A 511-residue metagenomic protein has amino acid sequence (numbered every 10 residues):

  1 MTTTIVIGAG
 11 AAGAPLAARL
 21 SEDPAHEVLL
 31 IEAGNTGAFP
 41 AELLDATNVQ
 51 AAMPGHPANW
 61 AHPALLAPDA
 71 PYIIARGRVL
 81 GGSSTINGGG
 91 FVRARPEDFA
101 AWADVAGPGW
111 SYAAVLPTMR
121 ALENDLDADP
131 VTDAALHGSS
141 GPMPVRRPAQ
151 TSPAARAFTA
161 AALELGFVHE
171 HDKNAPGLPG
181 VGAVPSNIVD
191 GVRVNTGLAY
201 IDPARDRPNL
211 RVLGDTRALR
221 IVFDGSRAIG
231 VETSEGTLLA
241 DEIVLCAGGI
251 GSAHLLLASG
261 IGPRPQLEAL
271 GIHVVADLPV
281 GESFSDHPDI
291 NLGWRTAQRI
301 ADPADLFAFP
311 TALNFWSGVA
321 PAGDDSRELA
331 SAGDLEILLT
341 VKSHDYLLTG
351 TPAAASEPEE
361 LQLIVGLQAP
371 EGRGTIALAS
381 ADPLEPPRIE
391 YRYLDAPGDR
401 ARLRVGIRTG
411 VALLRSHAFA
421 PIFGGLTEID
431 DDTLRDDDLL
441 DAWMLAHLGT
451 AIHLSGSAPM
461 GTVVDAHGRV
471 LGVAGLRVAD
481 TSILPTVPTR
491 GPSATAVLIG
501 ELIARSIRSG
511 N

Functional and structural regions predicted by a protein language model:
T2-R120, V275-G281, H287-R295: N-terminal glycine-rich phosphate/pyrophosphate-binding loop and immediately adjacent elements
G10-A11, P15, G249-I250, I483 (+1 more regions): Residue-level detector of alpha-helix initiation sites
A25-E27, G34-A38, I221, G230-A304 (+1 more regions): Glycine-rich loop(s) and the adjacent beta-strand/alpha-helix scaffold that form part
D45-N48, N59-W60, V184-V189, L213-G214 (+5 more regions): A glycine-rich dinucleotide-binding beta-alpha-beta segment and adjacent secondary-structure elements that constitute
V105-R220, D224-A228, N291-R295, E428-D431 (+3 more regions): Conserved redox-cofactor binding core of oxidoreductases
A162, G271-H273, R408-R415, G500-N511: Internal hydrophobic alpha-helix adjacent to the cofactor/substrate pocket in enzyme cavities
H273, G398-I422, D437-L439: Flavin-binding catalytic cores
D289-I407, L448-G456, V464, V478-T481 (+1 more regions): FAD cofactor-binding and catalytic pocket of flavoenzymes
